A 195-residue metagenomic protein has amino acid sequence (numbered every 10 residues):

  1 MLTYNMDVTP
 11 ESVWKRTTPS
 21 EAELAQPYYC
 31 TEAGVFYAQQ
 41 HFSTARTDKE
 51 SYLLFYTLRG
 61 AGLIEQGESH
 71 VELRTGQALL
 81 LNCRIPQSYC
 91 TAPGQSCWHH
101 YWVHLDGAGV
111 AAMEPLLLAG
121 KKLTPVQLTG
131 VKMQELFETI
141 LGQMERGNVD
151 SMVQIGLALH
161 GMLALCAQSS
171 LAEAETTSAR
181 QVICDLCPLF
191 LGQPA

Functional and structural regions predicted by a protein language model:
M1-E72, Q77, K121-T124: Generic protein-terminus/edge-of-domain signal
Q40, A61-L63, L79, R84-C90 (+1 more regions): Histidine-centered metal-chelating micro-motifs
T44-A45, A111-L118, T176: Short, charged, solvent-exposed linker or helix-capping segments at domain edges/interfaces that act as flexible hinges
H70, R84-H104, A108-G109: Ligand-binding loop in jelly-roll beta-barrel domains
G76, L80, A195: Append "Primarily bacterial transcriptional regulators
P115-E138: Aromatic/histidine-rich interaction motifs
T129-K132, E175-L186: N-terminal positioning helix adjacent to the helix-turn-helix/winged-helix DNA-binding module
T139-S151, M162-E175, D185-A195: Basic, amphipathic alpha-helical hairpins
